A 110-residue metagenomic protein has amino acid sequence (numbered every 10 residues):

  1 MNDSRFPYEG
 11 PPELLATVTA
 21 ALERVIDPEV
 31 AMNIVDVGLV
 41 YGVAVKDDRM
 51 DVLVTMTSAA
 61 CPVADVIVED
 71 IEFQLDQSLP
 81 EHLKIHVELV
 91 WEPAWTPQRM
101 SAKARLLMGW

Functional and structural regions predicted by a protein language model:
M1-W110: Domain-level signature for proteins that mediate thiol-based redox and metal-cofactor handling
